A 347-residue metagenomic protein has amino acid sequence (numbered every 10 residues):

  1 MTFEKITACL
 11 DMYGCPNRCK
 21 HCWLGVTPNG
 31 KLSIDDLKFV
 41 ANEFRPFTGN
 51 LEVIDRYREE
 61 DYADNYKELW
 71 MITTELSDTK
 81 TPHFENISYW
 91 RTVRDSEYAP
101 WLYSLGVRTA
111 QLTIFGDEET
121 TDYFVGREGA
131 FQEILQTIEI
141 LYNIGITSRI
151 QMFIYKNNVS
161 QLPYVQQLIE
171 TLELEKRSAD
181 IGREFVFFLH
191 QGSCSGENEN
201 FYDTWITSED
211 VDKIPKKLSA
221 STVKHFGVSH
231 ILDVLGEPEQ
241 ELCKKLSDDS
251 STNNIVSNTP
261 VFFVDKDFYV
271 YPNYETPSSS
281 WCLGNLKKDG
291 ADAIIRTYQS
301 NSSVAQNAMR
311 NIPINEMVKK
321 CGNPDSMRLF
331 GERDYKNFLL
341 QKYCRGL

Functional and structural regions predicted by a protein language model:
M1-T27, L235-C243, V261, A291 (+1 more regions): N-terminal pre-core extensions flanking Radical SAM catalytic domains
E4-G14, K20-L189: Conserved glycine-rich "GG(E/T)P / GGGxP" loop and the immediately following alpha-helix in the radical SAM core
R18, K266-D267: Residue-level recognition of short loop/turn positions
G106-Q111, E118, I138-G145, S160-V165 (+2 more regions): A broadly tuned preference for mixed-charge, low-complexity surface segments
G129-Q132, E139-S257, K266, P277-C282: Radical SAM enzyme [4Fe-4S]-AdoMet core and its adjacent flexible, acidic and glycine-rich loops/tails across
T259-P260, V270: Polyanion-binding interface signature
D267-L347: Flexible mid-to-C-terminal extensions adjoining Fe-S/redox cofactors in radical SAM and related proteins
